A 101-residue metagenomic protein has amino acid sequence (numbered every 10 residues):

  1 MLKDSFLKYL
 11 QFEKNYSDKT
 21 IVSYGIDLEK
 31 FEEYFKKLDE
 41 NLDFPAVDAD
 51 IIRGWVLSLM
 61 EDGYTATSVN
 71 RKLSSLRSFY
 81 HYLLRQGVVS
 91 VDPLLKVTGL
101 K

Functional and structural regions predicted by a protein language model:
D4-K19, G25-K101: N-terminal core-binding DNA-recognition domain of tyrosine recombinases/integrases
